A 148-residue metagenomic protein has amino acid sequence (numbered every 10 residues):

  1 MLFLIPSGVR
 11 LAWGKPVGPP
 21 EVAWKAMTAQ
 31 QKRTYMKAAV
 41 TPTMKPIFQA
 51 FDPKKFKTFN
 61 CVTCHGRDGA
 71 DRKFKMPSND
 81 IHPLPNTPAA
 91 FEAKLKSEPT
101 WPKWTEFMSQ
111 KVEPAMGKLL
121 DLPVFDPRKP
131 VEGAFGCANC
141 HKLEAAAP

Functional and structural regions predicted by a protein language model:
M1, V9-A12: Cleavable N-terminal signal peptides
L11-P148: Sequence context surrounding c-type heme c attachment/ligation sites in exported
